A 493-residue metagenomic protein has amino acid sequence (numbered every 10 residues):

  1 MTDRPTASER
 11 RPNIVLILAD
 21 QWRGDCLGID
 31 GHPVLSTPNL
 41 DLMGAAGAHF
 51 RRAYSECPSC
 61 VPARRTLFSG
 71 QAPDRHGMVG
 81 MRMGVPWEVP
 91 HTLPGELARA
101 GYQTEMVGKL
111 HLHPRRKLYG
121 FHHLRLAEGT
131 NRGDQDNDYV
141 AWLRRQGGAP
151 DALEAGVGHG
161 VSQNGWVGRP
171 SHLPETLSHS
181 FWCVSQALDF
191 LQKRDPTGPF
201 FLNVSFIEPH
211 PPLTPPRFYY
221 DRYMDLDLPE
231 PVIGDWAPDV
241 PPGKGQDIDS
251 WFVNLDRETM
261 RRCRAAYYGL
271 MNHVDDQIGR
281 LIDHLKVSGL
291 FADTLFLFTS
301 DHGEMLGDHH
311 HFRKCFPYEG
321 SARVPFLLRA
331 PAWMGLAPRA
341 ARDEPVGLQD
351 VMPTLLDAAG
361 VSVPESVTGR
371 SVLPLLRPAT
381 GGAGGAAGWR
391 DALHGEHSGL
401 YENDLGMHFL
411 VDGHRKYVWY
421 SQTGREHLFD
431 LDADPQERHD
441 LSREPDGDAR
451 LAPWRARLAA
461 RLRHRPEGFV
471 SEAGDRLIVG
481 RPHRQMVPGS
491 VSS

Functional and structural regions predicted by a protein language model:
M1-K416, Y420, R425-E426, P435-A456 (+1 more regions): Formylglycine-dependent sulfatase
A187, P364, R463-E467, S471: Charged, solvent-exposed alpha-helical segments that act as regulatory interaction surfaces
D432: Residues forming the ATP-binding cleft of Hanks-type serine/threonine protein kinase domains
L451-F469: Charge-dense polyanion-binding interfaces
E467-Q485: Short, charged, surface-exposed hinge/linker loops at domain edges that act as mobile lids or interdomain connectors
